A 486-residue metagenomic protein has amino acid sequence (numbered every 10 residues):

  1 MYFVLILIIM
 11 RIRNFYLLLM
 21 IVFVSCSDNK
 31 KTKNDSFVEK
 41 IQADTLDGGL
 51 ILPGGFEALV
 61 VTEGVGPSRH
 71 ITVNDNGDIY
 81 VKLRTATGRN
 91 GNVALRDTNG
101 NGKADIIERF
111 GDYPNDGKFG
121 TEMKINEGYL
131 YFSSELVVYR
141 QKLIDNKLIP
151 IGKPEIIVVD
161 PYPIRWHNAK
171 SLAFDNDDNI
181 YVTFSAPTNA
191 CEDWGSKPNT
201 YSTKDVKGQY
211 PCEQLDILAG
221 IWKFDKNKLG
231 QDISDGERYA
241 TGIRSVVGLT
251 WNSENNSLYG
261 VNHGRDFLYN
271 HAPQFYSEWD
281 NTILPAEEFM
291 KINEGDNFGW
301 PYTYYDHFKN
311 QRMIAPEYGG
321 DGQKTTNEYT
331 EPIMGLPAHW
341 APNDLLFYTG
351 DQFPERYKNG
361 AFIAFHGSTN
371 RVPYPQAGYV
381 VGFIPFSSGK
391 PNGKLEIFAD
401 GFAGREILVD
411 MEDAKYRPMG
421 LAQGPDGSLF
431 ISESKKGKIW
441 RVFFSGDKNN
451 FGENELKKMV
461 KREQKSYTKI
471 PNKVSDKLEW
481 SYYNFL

Functional and structural regions predicted by a protein language model:
V24-S25: C-terminal motif of bacterial Sec signal peptides marking the signal peptidase cleavage site
K31-P53, A186-S234, T241-S245, L249-L408 (+5 more regions): Beta-propeller domain segments
L59-R84, D344, I363: Beta-strand-rich domains and repeat architectures in extracellular enzymes and scaffolds, especially beta-propellers
P67, G88, K118-F119, N126 (+7 more regions): Beta-rich catalytic cores
I71, M123, L172, V246-L249 (+2 more regions): Hydrophobic core register within WD40 beta-propeller blades
D78-K82, Y129-F132, N179-T183, S257-V261 (+2 more regions): Conserved beta-propeller blade signature
G100-I106, L148: Acidic, glycine-anchored loop motifs typical of Ca2+
K118-G120, L136-F174, G208: Asp-box/WD-like beta-propeller blade repeats and closely related beta-sheet repeat scaffolds
